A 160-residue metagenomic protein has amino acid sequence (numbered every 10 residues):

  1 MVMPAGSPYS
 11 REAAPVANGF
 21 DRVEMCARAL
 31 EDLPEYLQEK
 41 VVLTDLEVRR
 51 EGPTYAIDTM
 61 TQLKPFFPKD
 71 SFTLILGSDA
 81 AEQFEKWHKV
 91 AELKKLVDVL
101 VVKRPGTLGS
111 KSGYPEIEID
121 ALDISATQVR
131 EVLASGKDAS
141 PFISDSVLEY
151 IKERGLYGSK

Functional and structural regions predicted by a protein language model:
M1-K160: Nucleotidyltransferase catalytic core that binds NTPs
